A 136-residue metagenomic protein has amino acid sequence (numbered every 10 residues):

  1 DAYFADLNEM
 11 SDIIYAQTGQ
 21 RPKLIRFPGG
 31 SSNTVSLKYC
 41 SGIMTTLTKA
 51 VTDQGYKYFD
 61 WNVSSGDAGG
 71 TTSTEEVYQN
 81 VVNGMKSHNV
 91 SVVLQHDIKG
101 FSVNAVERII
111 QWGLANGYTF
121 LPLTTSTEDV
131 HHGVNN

Functional and structural regions predicted by a protein language model:
D1-T119, S126-E128, G133-N135: Catalytic domains of cell-wall/extracellular-matrix polysaccharide-remodeling enzymes, centered on de-N-acetylation
